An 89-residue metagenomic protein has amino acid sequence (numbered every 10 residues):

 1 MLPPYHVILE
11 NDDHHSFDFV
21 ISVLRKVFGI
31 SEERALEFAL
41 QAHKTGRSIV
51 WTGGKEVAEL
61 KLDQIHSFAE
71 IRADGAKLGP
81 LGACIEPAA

Functional and structural regions predicted by a protein language model:
M1-A89: Terminal domain-initiation and capping elements
